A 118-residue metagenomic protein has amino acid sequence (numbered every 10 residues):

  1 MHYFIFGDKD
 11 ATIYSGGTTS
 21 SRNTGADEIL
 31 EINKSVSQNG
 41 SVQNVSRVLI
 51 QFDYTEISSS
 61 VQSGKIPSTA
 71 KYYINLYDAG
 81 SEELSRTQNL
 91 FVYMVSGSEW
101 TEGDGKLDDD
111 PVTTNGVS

Functional and structural regions predicted by a protein language model:
M1, T12, A70-K71, F91: Intrinsically disordered, low-complexity segments enriched in small/polar residues
M1-S58: Flexible, small-residue-rich N-terminal segments that precede or flank a structured functional core
I5, L30, Y72-I74, L90-Y93: Hydrophobic beta-strand residues in large extracellular and virion-surface proteins
N23, I50-T55, V61-G64, E99-P111: Mature extracellular "passenger" or substrate-interacting domains of secreted, surface-exposed proteins
S41-S46, S63-P67, E83-S85: Solvent-exposed, acidic/flexible segments
F52, G64-G80: A short beta-strand element within beta-rich, extracytoplasmic domains of secreted/secretory-pathway proteins
I57, N75-Y77, G97: Residue-level marker of positions within ordered structural domains that often coincide with functionally constrained
A79-S118: Beta-strand-rich interaction/scaffold domains
